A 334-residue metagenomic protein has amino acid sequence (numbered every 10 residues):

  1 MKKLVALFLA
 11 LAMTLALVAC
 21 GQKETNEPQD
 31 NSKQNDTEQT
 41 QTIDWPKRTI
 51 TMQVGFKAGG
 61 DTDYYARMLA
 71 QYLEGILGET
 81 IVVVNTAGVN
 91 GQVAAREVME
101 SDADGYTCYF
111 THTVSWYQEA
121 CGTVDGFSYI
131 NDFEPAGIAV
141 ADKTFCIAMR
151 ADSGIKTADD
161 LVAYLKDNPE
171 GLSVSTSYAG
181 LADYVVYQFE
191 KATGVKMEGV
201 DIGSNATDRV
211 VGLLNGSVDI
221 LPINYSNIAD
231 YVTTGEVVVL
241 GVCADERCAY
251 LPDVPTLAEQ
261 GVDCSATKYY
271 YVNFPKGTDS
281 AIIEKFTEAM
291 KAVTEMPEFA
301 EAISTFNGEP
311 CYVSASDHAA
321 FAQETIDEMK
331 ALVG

Functional and structural regions predicted by a protein language model:
M1-R48, G334: Short, low-complexity disordered leader/linker segments with a strong preference for bacterial N-terminal type II
M13, C20, I50-M52, G59 (+12 more regions): Residue-level signal for nonpolar/aromatic packing positions in well-ordered secondary structure
K33-D132, Y178, A182, T193-I220 (+1 more regions): N-terminal (or domain-start) structured segment
K47-T49, K191-M197, A281-G334: An extracytoplasmic/periplasmic, membrane-proximal ligand-sensing/linker region
E100-G105, A120-D208, Y269-A302: Hinge/capping helix and adjacent helix->loop/strand transition within the periplasmic-binding protein
A103-D104, A120-P135, V195-E198, Y231-V242 (+2 more regions): Ligand-binding "clamshell"
G171, S175-V254: Ligand-binding pocket segment of bilobal, Venus flytrap-like solute-binding proteins
N227-E295, A320, E324-D327: C-terminal lobe and pocket-closing loops of periplasmic/extracytoplasmic Venus-flytrap solute-binding proteins
